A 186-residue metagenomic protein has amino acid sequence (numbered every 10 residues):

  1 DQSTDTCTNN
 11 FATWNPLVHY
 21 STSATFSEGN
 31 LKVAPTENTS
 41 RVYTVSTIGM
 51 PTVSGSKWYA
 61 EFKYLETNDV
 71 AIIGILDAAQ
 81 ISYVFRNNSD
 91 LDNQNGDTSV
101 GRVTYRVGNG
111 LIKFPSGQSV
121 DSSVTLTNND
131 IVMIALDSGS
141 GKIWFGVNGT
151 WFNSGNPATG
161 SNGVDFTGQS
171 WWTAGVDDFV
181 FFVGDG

Functional and structural regions predicted by a protein language model:
D1-G186: PRY/SPRY (B30.2) beta-sandwich protein-interaction domains and their adjacent Ser/Pro/Gly-rich low-complexity linkers
